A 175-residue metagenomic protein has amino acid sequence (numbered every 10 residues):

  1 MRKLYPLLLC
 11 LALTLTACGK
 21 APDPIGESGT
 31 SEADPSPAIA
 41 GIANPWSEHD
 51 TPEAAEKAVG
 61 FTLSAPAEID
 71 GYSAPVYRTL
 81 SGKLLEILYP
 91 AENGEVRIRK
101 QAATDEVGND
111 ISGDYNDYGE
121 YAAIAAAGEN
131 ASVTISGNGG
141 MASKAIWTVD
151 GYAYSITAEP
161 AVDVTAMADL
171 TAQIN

Functional and structural regions predicted by a protein language model:
M1-L4: Positively charged n-region of N-terminal signal peptides that target proteins for export
T14-A17: C-terminal motif of bacterial Sec signal peptides marking the signal peptidase cleavage site
G19-A21: Bacterial signal peptide processing site
S28-S31: Serine residues within intrinsically disordered or low-complexity segments
D34-S143, T148-V149: Short, solvent-exposed recognition patches
D150-N175: Surface-exposed amphipathic alpha-helical segments
